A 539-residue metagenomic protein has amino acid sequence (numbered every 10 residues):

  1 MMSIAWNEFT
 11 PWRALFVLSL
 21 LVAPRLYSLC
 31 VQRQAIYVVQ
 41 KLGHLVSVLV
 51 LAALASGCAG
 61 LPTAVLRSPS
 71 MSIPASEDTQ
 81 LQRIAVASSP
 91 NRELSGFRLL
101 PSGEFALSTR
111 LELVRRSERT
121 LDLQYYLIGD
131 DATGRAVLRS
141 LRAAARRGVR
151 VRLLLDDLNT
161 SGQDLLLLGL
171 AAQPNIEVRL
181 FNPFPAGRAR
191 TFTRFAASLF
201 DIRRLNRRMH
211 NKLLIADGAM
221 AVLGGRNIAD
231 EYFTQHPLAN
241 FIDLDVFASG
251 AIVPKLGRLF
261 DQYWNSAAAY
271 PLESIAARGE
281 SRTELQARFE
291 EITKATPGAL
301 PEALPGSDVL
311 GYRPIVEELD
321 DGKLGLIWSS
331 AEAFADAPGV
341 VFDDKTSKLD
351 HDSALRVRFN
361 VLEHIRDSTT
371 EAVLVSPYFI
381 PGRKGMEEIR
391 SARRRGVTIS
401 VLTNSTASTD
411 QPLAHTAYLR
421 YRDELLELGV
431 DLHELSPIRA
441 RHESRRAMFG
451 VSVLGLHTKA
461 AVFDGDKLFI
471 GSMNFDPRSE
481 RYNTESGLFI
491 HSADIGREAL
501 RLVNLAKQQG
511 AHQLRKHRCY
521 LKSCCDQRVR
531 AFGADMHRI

Functional and structural regions predicted by a protein language model:
L15-V22: Hydrophobic alpha-helical signal peptides and transmembrane signal-/tail-anchor segments that drive secretory-pathway
V31, V38-V46: Bacterial N-terminal signal peptides that target proteins for export
Y37, G57-K212, A216-I539: Charged, low-complexity intrinsically disordered terminal segments
S47-A55: Bacterial N-terminal signal peptides
